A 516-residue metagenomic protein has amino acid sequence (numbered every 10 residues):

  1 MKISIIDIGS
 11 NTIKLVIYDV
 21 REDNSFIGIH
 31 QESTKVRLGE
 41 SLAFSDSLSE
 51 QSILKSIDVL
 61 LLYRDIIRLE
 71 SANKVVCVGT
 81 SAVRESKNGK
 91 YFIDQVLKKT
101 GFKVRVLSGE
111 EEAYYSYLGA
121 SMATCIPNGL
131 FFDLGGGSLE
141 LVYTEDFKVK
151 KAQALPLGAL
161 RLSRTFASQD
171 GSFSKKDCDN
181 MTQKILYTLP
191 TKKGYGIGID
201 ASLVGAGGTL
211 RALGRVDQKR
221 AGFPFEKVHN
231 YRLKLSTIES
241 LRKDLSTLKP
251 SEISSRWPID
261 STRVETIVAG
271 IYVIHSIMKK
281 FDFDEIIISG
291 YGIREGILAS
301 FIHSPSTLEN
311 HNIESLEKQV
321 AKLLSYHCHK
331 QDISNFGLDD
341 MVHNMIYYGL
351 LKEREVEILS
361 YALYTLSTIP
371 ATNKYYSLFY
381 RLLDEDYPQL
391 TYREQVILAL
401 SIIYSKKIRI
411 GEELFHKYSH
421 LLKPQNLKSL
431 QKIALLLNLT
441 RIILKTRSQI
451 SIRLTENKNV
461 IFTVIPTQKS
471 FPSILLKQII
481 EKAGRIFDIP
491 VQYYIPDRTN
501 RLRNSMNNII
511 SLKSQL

Functional and structural regions predicted by a protein language model:
M1-S4, I8, I13-K14, Y18-G79 (+1 more regions): N-terminal glycine/serine-rich phosphate-binding loop of ATP-dependent small-molecule kinases, especially carbohydrate
K2, P127-L130: Short acidic donor-binding loop at the edge of a beta-strand
I5-D7, F131-D133, K428, R453-E456: Replace "in large, NTP-powered and nucleic-acid-processing enzymes" with "in large, NTP-powered factors and other
D7-T12, F132-S138, G158, A206-T209 (+1 more regions): A short acidic Gly-Thr/Ser loop motif
I17, S41-I66, V83-S86, F92 (+8 more regions): Helical "lid/coupling" subdomains associated with nucleotide-phosphate turnover
H30-V36, A159, L308-H311, L454-N457: Flexible hinge/switch segments at interdomain interfaces of large molecular machines
C77, V106, I288, Y493-I495: A structural preference for short, hydrophobic beta-strand core positions in alpha/beta folds
V342-Y347, P388, H416-L516: Divalent metal-dependent phosphate-bond-processing catalytic cores, especially two-metal-ion Mg2+/Mn2+ enzymes that act
